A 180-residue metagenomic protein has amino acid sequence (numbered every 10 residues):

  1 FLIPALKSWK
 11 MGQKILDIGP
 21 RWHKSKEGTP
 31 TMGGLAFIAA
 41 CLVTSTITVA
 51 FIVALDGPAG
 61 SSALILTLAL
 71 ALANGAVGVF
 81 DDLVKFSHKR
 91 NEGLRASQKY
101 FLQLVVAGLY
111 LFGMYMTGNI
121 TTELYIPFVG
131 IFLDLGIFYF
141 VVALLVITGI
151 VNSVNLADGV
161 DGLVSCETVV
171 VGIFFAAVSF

Functional and structural regions predicted by a protein language model:
F1-F180: "…together with the soluble PPM/PP2C metallo-phosphatase catalytic core" -> "…together with the soluble PPM/PP2C
